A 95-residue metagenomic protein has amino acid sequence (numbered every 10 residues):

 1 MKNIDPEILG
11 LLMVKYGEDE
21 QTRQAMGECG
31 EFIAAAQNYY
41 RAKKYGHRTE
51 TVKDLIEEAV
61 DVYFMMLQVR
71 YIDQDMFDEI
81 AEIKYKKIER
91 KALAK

Functional and structural regions predicted by a protein language model:
M1-K95: Flexible "arm" and connector segments at domain edges
